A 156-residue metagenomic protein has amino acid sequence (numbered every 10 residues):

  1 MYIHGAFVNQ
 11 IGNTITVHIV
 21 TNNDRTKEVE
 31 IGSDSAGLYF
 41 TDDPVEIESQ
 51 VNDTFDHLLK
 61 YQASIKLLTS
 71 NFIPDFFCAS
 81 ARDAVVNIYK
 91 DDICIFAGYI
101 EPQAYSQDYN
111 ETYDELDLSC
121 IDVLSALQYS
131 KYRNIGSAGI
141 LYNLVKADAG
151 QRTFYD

Functional and structural regions predicted by a protein language model:
M1-G139, K146-A147, R152: Assembly/oligomerization scaffold segments
